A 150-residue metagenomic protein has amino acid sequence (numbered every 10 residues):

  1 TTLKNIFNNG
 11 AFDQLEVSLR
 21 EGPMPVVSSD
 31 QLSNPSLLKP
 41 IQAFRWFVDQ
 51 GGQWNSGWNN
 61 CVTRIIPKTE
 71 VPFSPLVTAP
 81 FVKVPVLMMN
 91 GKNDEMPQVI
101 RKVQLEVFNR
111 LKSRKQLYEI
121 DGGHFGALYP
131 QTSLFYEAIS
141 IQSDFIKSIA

Functional and structural regions predicted by a protein language model:
T1-Q50: Alpha/beta-hydrolase-fold enzymes
D49-V71: Hydrophobic, aromatic-rich cap/lid helix
S74, E95-V103: Conserved alpha/beta-hydrolase "acid-adjacent" motif
V82, M88-G91: Short beta-strand/loop motif that positions the catalytic acidic residue of the alpha/beta-hydrolase fold
K92-E95, G122-G123: Acidic beta-to-alpha connecting loop that harbors the catalytic carboxylate
F108-G126, I141: Catalytic histidine neighborhood in serine/cysteine hydrolases with alpha/beta-hydrolase-type architecture
G122-Y136: Catalytic histidine-centered segment of alpha/beta-hydrolase-like enzymes
I141-I149: C-terminal alpha-helix
